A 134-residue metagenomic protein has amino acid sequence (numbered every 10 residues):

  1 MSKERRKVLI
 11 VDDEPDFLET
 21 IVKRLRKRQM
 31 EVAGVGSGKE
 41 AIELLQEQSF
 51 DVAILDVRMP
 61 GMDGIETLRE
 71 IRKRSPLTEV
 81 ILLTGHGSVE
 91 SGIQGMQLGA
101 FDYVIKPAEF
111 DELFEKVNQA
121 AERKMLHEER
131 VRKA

Functional and structural regions predicted by a protein language model:
P15-A33: Two-component/phosphorelay signaling modules centered on CheY-like receiver
G34-E43, G64: Helix N-cap/capping motif at the beta->alpha junctions
E43, I65-P76: Short amphipathic alpha-helix used as the core "switch/output" element in two-component signaling
M59: Receiver (REC) domain active-site loop signature in two-component systems and cognate sites in sensor histidine kinases
A108-A121: C-terminal output helix
E122-A134: CheY-like receiver
